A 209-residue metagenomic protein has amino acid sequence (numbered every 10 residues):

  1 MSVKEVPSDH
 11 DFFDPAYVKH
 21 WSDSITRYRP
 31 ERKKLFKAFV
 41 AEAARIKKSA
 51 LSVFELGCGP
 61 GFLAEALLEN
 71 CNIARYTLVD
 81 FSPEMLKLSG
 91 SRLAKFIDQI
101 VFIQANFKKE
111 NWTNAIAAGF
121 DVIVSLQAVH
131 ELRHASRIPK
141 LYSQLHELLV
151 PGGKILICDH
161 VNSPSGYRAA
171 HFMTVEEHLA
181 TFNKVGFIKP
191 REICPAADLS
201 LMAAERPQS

Functional and structural regions predicted by a protein language model:
M1-I46: Conserved class I S-adenosyl-L-methionine
I46-S52: Short helix-loop-beta connector
F54, P60-E110: Class I SAM-dependent methyltransferase SAM/SAH-binding core
T113-I123: A short acidic, Gly/Pro-enriched loop at the edge of an enzyme's catalytic core that lines a small-molecule cofactor
D121-S136: A short SAM/SAH-binding and catalytic strip from SAM-dependent methyltransferases
P139-P151: A short glycine-rich, Lys/Arg-flanked "PGG" loop and its adjoining helix->strand segment in the class I
K154-A203: C-terminal alpha-helical "lid/dimerization" subdomain adjacent to the S-adenosyl-L-methionine
